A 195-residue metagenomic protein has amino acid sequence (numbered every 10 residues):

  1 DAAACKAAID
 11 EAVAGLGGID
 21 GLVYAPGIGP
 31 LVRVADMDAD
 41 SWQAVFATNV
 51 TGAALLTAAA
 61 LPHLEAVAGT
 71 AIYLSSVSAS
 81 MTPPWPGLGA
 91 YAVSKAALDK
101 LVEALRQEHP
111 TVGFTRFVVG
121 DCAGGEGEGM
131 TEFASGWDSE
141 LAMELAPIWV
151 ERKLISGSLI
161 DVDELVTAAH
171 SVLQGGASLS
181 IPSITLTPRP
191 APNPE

Functional and structural regions predicted by a protein language model:
D1-A7, A39: The beta1-alpha1 cofactor-binding region of Rossmann-like NAD(H)/NADP(H)-dependent oxidoreductases
G18-D20, L64-S76, P110-G113: Active-site loop of short-chain dehydrogenase/reductase
A25-P30: Conserved NAD(P)H cofactor-binding loop of Rossmann-fold oxidoreductase domains
R33-V34, S41-Q43: Substrate-binding pocket helix/loop in short-chain dehydrogenase/reductase
T57-A58: A short, exposed helix-loop element centered on a Lys and neighboring polar residues
T70-A97, V102-E103, Q107, D121-G136: Catalytic loop of short-chain dehydrogenase/reductase
R116-F117, S139-P194: C-terminal helical subdomain
